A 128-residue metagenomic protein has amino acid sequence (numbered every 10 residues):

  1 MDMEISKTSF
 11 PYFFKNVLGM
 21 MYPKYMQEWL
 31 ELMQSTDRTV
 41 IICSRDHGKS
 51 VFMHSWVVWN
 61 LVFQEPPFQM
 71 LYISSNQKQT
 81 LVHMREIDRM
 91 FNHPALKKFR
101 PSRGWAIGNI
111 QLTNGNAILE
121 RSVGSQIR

Functional and structural regions predicted by a protein language model:
M1-R128: Phosphate/NTP-binding elements of NTP-utilizing enzymes
